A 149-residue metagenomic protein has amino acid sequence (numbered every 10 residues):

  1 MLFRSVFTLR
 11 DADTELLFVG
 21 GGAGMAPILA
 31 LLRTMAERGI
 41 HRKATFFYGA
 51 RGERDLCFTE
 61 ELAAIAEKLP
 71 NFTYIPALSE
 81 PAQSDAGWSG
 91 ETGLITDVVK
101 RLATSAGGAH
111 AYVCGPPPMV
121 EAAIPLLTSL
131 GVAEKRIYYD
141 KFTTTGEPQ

Functional and structural regions predicted by a protein language model:
M1-L2: Short, small-residue-biased leader/transition segments that mark boundaries at the very start of proteins
V6-G22: Short, compositionally biased
L9-A12, R38-I40, S105: Short, flexible hinge/linker loops that cap or flank conserved catalytic cores
G21, M25, D55-F58: Hydrophobic alpha-helical segments and helix-packing faces
A23, I40, V132: Short phosphate-binding/catalytic loops that engage adenosine nucleotides
A23-I28, M119: Hydrophobic/small residue at the entry helix of a nucleotide-binding pocket
P27-E37: Histidine-anchored nucleotide/phosphate-binding helix
K43-Q149: Reductase modules of NAD(P)H-dependent flavoproteins
